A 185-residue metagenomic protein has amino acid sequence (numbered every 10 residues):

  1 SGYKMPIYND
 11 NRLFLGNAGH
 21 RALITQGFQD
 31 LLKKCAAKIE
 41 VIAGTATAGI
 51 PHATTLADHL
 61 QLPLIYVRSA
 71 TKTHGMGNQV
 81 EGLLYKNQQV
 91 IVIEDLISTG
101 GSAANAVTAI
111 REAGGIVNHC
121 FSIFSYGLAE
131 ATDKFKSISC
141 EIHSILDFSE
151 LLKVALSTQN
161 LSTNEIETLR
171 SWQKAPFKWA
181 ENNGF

Functional and structural regions predicted by a protein language model:
S1-K38: Active-site-facing substrate-recognition patch
D30, T54, D58, T108 (+1 more regions): Short, well-ordered alpha-helices that flank and scaffold nucleotide-derived cofactor binding pockets
C35, G82-K86, K134: Solvent-exposed alpha-helices and their adjacent loops that cap or buttress functional pockets in soluble metabolic
A37-A46, F121: Short glycine-rich phosphate-binding loop at a beta-alpha junction
E40, Q88, N118: Conserved acidic residues
A53-I91, T99-N105: Short, glycine/charge-rich flexible loops or terminal/linker lids adjacent to PRPP-binding catalytic cores
T108-F185: PRPP-dependent phosphoribosyltransferase catalytic core
